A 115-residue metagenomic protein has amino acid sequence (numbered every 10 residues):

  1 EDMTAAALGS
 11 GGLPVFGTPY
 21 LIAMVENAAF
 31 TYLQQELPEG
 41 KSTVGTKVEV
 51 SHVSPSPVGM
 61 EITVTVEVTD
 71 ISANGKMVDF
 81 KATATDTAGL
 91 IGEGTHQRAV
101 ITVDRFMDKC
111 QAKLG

Functional and structural regions predicted by a protein language model:
E1-T18: Catalytic strand-loop segment that frames the active site of acyl-thioester-processing enzymes
P14, S51, T95-A99: Generic structural detector for well-ordered beta-strands
F16-Y20, P57, D79, I101: Residues at secondary-structure transition points
F30-T63: Hydrophobic beta-strand-centered segment that forms part of the acyl-chain substrate-binding groove
V50-T87: Hydrophobic beta-sheet segments that form the core/acyl-binding groove of ACP/CoA-dependent acyl-chain-processing
Q97-G115: C-terminal output/interaction extensions
